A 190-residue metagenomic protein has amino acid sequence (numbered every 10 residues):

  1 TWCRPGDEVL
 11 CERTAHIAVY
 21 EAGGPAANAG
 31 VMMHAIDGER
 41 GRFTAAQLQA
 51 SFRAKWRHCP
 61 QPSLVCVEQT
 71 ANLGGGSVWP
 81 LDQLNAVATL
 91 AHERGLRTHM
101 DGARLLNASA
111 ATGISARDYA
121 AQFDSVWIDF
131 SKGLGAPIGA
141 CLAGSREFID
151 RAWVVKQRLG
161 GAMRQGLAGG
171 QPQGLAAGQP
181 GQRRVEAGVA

Functional and structural regions predicted by a protein language model:
T1-A190: Conserved PLP-enzyme active-site core in the AAT-like
